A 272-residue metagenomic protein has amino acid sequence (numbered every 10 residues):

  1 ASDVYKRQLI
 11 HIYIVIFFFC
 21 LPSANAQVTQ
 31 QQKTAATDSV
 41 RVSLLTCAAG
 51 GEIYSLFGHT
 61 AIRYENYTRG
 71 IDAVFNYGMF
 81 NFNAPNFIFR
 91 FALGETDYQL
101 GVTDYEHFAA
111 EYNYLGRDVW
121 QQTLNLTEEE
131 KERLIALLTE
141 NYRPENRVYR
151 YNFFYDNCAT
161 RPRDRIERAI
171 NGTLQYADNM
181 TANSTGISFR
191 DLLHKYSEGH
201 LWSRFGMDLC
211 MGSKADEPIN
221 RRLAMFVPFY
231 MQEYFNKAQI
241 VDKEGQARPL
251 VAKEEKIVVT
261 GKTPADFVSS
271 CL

Functional and structural regions predicted by a protein language model:
A1-Y5: Short, small-residue-biased leader/transition segments that mark boundaries at the very start of proteins
K6-Q31: Bacterial Sec-dependent N-terminal signal peptides
Q27-R41: A eukaryotic "domain-start" boundary segment
T34, E52-Y54, E65, Y196-L201: A general structural signal for short secondary-structure junctions and capping/turn motifs
D38-R117: Glycine-rich catalytic cores of cysteine/serine-nucleophile enzymes that process amide/ester linkages in cell-envelope
G50-G51, R117-N125, P144-F153: Second-shell loop/turn segments in exported
L126-T139: A structural motif
E140-L272: Activation targets extended, charge/polar-rich intrinsically disordered C-terminal tails
